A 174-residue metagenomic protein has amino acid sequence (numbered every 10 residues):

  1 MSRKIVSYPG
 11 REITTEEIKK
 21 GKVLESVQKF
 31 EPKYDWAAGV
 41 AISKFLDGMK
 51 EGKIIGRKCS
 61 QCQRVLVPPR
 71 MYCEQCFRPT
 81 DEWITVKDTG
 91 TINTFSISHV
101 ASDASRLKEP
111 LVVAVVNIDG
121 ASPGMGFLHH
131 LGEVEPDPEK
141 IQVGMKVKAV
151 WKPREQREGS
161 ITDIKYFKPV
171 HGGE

Functional and structural regions predicted by a protein language model:
S2-I54, K165: A broadly conserved sequence feature marking short terminus-proximal activation segments in nucleic acid-centric
K53-G56, R70: Residues immediately within or flanking Cys/His clusters that coordinate Zn2+ in small zinc-binding modules
K58-Q61, Y72-R78: Short, cysteine/histidine-rich loop/knuckle motifs that typically chelate Zn2+
V65-L66, T80: Cys/His-rich microdomains that often coordinate metals
G90-I92, L131: Conserved hydrophobic positions within beta-strands
F95-A101, A121, R154: Short, conserved beta-turn/loop elements at beta-strand boundaries and strand-helix junctions
S105-G126: OB-fold (S1/OB) nucleic-acid-binding surfaces
G126-E174: Well-ordered alpha/beta subsegment
